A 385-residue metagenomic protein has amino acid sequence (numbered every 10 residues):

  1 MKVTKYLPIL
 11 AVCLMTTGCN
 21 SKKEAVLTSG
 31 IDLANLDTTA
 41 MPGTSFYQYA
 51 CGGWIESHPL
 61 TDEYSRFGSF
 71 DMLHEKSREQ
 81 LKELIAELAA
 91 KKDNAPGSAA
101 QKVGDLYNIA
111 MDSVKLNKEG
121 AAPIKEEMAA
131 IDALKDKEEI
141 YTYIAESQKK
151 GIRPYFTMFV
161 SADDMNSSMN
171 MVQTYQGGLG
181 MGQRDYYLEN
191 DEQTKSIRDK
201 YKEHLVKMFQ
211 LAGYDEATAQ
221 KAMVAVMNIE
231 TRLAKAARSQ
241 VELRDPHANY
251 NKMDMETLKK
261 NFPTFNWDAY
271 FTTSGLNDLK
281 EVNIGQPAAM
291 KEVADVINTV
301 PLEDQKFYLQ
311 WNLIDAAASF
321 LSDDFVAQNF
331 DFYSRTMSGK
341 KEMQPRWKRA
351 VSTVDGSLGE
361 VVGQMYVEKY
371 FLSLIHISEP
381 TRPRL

Functional and structural regions predicted by a protein language model:
M1-K5: Positively charged n-region of N-terminal signal peptides that target proteins for export
Y6-L14: Sec-dependent N-terminal signal peptides
T17-G18: C-terminal motif of bacterial Sec signal peptides marking the signal peptidase cleavage site
K23-A34: Short, Gly/Pro- and small/polar-rich lid/capping loops
T38-E56, K195-M208: K/E-rich alpha-helical interaction surfaces of small helical-bundle regulatory domains
M41-T44, Y49-A110: Active-site-surrounding "flap" and adjacent substrate/cofactor-binding loops of secreted or lumenal enzymes, prototyped
L88-S378, R382: Noncatalytic, helix-rich "gating/capping" subdomain that lines the substrate-entry/channel surface of large enzyme
